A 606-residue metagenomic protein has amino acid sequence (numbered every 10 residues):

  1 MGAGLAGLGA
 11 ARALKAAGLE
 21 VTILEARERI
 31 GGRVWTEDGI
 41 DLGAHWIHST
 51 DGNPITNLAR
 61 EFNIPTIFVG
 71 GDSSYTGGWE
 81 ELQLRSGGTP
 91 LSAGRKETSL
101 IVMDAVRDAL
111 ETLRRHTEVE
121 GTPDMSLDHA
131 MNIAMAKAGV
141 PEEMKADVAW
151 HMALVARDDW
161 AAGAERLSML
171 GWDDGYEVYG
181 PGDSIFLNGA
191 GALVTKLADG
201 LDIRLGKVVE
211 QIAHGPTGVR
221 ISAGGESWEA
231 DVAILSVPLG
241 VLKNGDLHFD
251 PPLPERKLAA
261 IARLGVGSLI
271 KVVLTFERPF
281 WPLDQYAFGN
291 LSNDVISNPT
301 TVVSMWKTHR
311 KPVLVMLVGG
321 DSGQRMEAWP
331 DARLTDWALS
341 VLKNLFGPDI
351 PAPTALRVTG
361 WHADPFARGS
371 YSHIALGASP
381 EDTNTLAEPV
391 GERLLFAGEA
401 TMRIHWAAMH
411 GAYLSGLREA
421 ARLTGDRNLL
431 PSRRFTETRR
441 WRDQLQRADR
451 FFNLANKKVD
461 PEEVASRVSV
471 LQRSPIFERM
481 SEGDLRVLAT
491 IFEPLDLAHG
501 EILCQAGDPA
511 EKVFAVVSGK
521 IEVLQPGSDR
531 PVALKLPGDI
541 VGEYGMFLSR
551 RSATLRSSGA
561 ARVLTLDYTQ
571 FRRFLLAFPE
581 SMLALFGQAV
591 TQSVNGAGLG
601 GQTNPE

Functional and structural regions predicted by a protein language model:
M1-K457: FAD-dinucleotide binding site
D41, S227, S236, R479 (+3 more regions): Short aromatic/basic micro-patch
V209, L242, G323, L485 (+2 more regions): A generic structural signal for short hydrophobic patches within well-formed alpha-helices
G218, S227, K520, A560-R562: Structural motif
Q446-G483, G601, E606: A short, N-terminal "cap"/entry segment at the start of jelly-roll beta-barrel domains of the cupin/DSBH fold
A455, R467, D484-V487, R550-A553 (+1 more regions): A small-molecule sensor/coupling module
E478-H499, R550: Short proline/glycine- and basic residue-enriched helix-capping loop/turn segments at helix->loop/beta transitions
E501-A560, Y568-R572, V590-T591: Cyclic nucleotide-binding regulatory domains
